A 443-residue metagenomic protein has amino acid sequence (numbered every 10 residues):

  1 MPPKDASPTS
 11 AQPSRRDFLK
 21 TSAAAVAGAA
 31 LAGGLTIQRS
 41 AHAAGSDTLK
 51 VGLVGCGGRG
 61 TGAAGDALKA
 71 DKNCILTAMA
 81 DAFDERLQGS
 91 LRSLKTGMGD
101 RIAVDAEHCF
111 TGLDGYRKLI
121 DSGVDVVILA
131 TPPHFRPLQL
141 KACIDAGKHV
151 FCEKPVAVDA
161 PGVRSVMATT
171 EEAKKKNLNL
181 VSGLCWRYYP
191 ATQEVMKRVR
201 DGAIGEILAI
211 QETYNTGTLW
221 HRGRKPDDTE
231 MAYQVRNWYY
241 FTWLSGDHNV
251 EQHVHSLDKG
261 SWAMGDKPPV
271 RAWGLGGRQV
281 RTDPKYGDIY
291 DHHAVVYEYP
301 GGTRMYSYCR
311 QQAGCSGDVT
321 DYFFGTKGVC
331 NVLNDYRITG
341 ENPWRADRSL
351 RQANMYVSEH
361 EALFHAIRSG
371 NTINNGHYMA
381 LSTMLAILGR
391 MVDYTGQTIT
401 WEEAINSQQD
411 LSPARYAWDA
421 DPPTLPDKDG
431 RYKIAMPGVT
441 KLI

Functional and structural regions predicted by a protein language model:
D5-V26: N-terminal secretory signal peptides and thylakoid transit peptides that target proteins across membranes
S22-R101, G260, V439-I443: N-terminal Rossmann-like dinucleotide-binding module
G55-G60, K175-G287, Y297, A313-C315 (+4 more regions): Predominantly a Rossmann-like dinucleotide-binding segment in NAD(P)-dependent oxidoreductases
D66, I75-A80, L94, V270-I443: Glycine-enriched catalytic-core subsegment of oxygenase/oxidase enzymes
G97-L129: A structured beta-alpha segment of the ubiquitous adenosine-cofactor-binding alpha/beta core
P133, P137-Y188, G202: Beta-strand-loop-alpha-helix segment that lines the small-molecule cofactor/substrate pocket of alpha/beta enzymes
